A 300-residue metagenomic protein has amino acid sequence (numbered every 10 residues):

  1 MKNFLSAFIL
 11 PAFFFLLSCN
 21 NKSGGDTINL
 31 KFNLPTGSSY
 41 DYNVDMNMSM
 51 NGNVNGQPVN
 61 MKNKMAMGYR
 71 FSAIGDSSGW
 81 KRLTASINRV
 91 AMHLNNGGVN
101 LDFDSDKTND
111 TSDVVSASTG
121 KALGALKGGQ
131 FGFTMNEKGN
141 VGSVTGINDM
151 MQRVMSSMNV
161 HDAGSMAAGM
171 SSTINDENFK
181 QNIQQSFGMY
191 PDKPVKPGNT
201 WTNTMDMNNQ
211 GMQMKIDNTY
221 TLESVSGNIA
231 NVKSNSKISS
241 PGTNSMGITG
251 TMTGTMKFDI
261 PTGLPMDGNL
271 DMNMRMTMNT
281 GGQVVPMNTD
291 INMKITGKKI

Functional and structural regions predicted by a protein language model:
M1-F8: Bacterial N-terminal signal peptides that target proteins for export
F15-S18: C-terminal motif of bacterial Sec signal peptides marking the signal peptidase cleavage site
N21-I300: Signature of exported/secreted
